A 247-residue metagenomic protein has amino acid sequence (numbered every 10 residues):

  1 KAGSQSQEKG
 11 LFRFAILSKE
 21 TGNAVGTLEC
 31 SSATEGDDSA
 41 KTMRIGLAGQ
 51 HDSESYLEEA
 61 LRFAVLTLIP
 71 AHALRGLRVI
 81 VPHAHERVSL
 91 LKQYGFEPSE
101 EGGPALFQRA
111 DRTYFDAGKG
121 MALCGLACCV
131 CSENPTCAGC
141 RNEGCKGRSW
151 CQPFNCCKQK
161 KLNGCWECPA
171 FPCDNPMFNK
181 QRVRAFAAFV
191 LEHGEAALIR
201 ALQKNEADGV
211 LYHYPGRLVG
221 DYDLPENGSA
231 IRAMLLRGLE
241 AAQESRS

Functional and structural regions predicted by a protein language model:
K1-H51, L66-Y114: GNAT-family acyltransferases
G36-D38, E59-L61, C124-L126: Short hydrophobic/aromatic-rich motifs at helix boundaries and adjacent loops
D52-A64: Conserved acetyl-CoA pyrophosphate-binding loop and the N-cap/start of the following alpha-helix in GNAT-like
L61-V65, V88, R148: Hydrophobic core segments within long, regular secondary-structure runs in both alpha- and beta-rich folds
F115-S247: Cysteine-centered metal-binding/redox modules
